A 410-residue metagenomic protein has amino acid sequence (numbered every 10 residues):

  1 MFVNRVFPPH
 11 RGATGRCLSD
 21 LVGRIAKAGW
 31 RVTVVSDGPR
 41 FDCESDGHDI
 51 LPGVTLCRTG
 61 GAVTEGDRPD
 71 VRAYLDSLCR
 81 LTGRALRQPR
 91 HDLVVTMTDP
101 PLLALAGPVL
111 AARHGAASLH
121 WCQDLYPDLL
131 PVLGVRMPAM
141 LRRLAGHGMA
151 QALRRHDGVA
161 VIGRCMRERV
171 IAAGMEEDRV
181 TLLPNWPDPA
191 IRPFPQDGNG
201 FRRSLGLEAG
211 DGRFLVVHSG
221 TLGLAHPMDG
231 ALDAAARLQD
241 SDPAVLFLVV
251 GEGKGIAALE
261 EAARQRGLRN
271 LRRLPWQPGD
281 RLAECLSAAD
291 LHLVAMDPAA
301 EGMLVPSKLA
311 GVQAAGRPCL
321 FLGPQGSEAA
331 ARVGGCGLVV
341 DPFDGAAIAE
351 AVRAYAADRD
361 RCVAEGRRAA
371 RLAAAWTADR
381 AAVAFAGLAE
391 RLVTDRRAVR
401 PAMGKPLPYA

Functional and structural regions predicted by a protein language model:
M1-C57, L238, P406-A410: N-terminal subdomain of nucleotide-sugar transferases
G38, C165, L183-W186: Carbohydrate-associated surface elements
D46-H48, P193-E208, M403: A short helix/loop element that forms part of the nucleotide-sugar donor recognition site in Leloir-type
L105, V109-R113, A117, Y126 (+1 more regions): Membrane-proximal helix-turn-helix segments that form the acceptor-binding/catalytic region of lipid-linked
A209-H226, L232-A235, L248: Conserved donor-binding/catalytic core segment of Leloir-type glycosyltransferases
H226, W276-E284, H292-Q313, P318-A331: Nucleotide-sugar-dependent
V250, I256-A283: Nucleotide-activated donor-binding/catalytic signature segment of Leloir-type glycosyltransferases, i.e., the conserved
P324-R353: Change "using UDP/GDP/dTDP sugars" to "using nucleotide sugars
